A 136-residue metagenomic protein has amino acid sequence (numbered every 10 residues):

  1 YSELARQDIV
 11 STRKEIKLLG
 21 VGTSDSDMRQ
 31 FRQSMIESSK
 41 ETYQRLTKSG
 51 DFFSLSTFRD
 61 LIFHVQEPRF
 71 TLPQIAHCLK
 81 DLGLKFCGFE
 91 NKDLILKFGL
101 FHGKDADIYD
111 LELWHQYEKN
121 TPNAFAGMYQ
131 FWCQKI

Functional and structural regions predicted by a protein language model:
Y1-Q44: Conserved class I S-adenosyl-L-methionine
M28-I136: Rossmann-like AdoMet/SAM-dependent catalytic core
